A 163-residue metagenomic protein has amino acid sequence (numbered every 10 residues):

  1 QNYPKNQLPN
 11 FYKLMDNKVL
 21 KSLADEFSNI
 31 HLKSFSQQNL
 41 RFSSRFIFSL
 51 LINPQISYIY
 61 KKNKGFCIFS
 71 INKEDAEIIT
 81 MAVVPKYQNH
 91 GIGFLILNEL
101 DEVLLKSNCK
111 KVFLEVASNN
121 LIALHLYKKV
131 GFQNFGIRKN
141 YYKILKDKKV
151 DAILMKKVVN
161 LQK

Functional and structural regions predicted by a protein language model:
Q1-P4, L8-L14, S22-Q88, F94-E99 (+2 more regions): Acetyl-CoA-dependent GNAT
Q55-S57, K149-L154: Short hydrophobic/aromatic beta-strand or adjacent loop that forms the aromatic wall/cage of a ligand/substrate-binding
V84, E115-N119: Residue-level recognition of the GNAT/N-acetyltransferase active site
G93, L97, N120-A123, N140-K146: Short glycine/proline-centered loop/turn elements that form peptide/ligand docking sites
L104-E115: Conserved GNAT acetyl-CoA-binding A-motif
F113-E115, K128, Q133-V150: Conserved catalytic-core motifs of GNAT/GCN5-like acyltransferases
K139, V150-A152, V158-Q162: Acyl-donor (CoA/ACP) binding surface of acyl/acetyltransferases
